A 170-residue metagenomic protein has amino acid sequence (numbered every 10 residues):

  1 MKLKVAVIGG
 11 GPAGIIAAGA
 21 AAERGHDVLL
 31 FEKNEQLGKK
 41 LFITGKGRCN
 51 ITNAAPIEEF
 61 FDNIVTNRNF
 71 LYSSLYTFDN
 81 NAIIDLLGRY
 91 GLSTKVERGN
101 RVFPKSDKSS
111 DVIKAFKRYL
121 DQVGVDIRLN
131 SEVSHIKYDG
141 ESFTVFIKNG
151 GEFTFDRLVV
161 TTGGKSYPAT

Functional and structural regions predicted by a protein language model:
M1-K4, K148-G150: Short, Lys/Arg-enriched, disordered terminal segments
K2-K4, E97, N130, F155: Phosphate-coordination loops involved in phosphoryl transfer and adenosine-cofactor binding
L3-L30: N-terminal Rossmann-like FAD-binding beta1-loop-alpha1 element of flavoenzymes
V5-A6, G10, N34, L41-I43 (+1 more regions): Short glycine- and Lys/Arg-enriched binding-loop motifs that mark or flank ligand-binding interfaces
A13, Q36, K165: Conserved Rossmann-like nucleotide-cofactor binding loop
I16, A20, L41, L158: Hydrophobic/aromatic ligand-binding patch that stacks against planar heteroaromatic rings of cofactors or nucleotides
K33-D126: Conserved N-terminal/central alpha/beta ligand/cofactor-binding core
S110-T170: Predominantly flavin-linked oxidoreductase catalytic cores and closely associated redox partners
